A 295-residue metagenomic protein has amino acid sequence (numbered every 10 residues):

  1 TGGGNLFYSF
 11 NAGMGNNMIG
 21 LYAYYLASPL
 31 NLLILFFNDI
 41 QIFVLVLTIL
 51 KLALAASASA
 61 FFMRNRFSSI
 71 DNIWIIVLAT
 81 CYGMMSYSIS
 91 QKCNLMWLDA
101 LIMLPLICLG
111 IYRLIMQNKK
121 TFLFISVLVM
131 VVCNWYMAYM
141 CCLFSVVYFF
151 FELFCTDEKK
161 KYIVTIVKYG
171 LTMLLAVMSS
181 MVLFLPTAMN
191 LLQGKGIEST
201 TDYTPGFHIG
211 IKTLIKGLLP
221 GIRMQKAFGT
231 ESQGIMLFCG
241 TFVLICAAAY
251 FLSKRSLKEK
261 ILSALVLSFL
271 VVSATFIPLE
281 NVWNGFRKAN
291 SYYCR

Functional and structural regions predicted by a protein language model:
T1-F7, P29, T165-S263, F269 (+2 more regions): Periplasmic/ER-lumenal interhelical loops and adjacent helix-loop junctions in multi-pass membrane proteins
T1-S59, T80-L101, L191-G196, Y203-E231 (+1 more regions): Membrane-interface coil-to-helix junctions
N38-I42, S69-I70, N94, V132 (+1 more regions): Juxtamembrane loop-transmembrane helix junctions in multi-pass integral membrane proteins, especially the extracellular
I40-V44, K168, V266: Short alpha-helical transmembrane interface motifs in multi-pass membrane proteins
T48, W97-A100, C141, S232-G240 (+1 more regions): Alpha-helical transmembrane segments of polytopic membrane proteins
A53-N65, N72-F154, K168-A188, Q193: Membrane-embedded helix bundles of polyisoprenyl
V129-V131, N284-S291: Transmembrane helix-loop junctions at the membrane interface of multipass transporters and ion channels
E158-T165: Membrane-interfacial, low-structure loops and terminal tails that flank and connect transmembrane helices in multi-pass
